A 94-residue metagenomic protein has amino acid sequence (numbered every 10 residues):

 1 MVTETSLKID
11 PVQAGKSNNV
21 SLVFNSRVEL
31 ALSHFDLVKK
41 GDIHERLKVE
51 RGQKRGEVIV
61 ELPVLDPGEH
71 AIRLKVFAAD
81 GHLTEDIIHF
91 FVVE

Functional and structural regions predicted by a protein language model:
M1-A14: Short, compositionally biased P/S/T/A/G/V-rich stretches that sit at domain boundaries
Q13-S21: Short coil/turn motif common to extracellular beta-sandwich-like domains
S21-R46: Short, surface-exposed alpha-helix to beta-strand junction/turn motifs within ectodomains of secreted and cell-envelope
Q53-I59: Aromatic sugar-binding surface patches on proteins that engage polysaccharides or sugar-phosphate polymers
L62-E69: Surface-exposed, short loops/turns at beta-strand junctions within beta-sandwich domains
H89-E94: Short beta-strand edge segments in extracellular beta-sheet folds
